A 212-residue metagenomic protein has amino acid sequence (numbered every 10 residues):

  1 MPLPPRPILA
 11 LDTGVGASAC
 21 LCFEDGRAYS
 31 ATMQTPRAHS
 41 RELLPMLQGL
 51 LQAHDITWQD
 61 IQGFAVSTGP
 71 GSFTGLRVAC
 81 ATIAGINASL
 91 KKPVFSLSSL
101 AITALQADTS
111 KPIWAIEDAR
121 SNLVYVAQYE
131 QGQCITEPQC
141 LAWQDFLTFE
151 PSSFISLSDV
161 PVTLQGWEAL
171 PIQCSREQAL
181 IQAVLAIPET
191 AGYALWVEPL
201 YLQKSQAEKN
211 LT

Functional and structural regions predicted by a protein language model:
M1-A28, Q34, A38-R41, F95-T212: Oxyanion-binding and handling regions
C20, T32, G63-S67: Short, conserved beta-strand segments within well-ordered enzyme catalytic domains that often line or immediately flank
H39-H54, L100: Short, well-ordered amphipathic alpha-helical segments that serve as non-catalytic structural scaffolds within diverse
R41, P45-Q48, Q62, C80-A84 (+1 more regions): N-terminal, well-ordered alpha-helical segments
L47, T82-N87, A104, V184: Buried hydrophobic packing segments
L47-G63, T148-S153: Phosphate/pyrophosphate-binding loops at sites that engage ATP/ADP/AMP, CoA/4′-phosphopantetheine, polyphosphate
G63-V94: DPxDG-like acidic metal-binding loop motif
